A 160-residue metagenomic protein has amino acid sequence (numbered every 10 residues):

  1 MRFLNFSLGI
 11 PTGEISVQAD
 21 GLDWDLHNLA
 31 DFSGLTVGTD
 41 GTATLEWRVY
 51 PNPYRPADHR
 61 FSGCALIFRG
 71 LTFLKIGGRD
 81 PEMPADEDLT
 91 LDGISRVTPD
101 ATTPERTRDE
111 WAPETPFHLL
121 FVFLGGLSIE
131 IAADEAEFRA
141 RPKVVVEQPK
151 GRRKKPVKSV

Functional and structural regions predicted by a protein language model:
M1-V160: Surface-exposed, interaction-prone regions used to assemble/regulate multi-protein complexes
